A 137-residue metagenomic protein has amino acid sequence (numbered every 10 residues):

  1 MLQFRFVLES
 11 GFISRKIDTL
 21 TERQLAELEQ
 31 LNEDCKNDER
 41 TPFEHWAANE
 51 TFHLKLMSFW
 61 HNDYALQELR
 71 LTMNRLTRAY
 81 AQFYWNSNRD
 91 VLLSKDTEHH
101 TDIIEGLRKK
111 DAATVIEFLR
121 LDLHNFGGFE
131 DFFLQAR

Functional and structural regions predicted by a protein language model:
F4, L28-L31, L71-R75, F118-D122: Short acidic/histidine-centered micro-motifs embedded in hydrophobic/aromatic stretches that mark compact functional
F4-L20, E50-R89: Hydrophobic, amphipathic alpha-helical faces that serve as interaction scaffolds
K16, E39, W60, L107-K110: Hydrophobic residues in alpha-helical segments
T19, R40-A47, D131: A short, aromatic/hydrophobic, helix- or strand-capping loop or linear motif that either lines the entrance/gate
T19-L25, A112: Short, charged helix-capping/linker segments at alpha-helix termini
Q24-P42: Amphipathic alpha-helical segments enriched in hydrophobic/aromatic residues interleaved with Lys/Arg
L25-E29, W46, L66, R70 (+1 more regions): Conserved positions within tetratricopeptide repeat
Q30, K36-N37, T51, A81-R137: C-terminal all-alpha effector/ligand-binding and dimerization domain of prokaryotic HTH-type transcriptional repressors
